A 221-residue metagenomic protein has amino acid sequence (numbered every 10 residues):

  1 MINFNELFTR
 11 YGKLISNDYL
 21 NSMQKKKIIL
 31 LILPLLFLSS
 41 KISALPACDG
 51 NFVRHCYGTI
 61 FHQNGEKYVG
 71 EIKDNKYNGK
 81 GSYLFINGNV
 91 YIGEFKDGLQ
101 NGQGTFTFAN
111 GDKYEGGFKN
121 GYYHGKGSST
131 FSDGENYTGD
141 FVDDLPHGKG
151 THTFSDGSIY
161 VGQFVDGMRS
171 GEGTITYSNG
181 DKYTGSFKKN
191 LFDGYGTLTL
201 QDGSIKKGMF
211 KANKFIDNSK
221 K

Functional and structural regions predicted by a protein language model:
L20-L30: Bacterial N-terminal signal peptides that target proteins for export
L31-S39: Bacterial N-terminal signal peptides
L38-K221: Glycine/tyrosine- and acidic-biased, solvent-exposed loop/turn segments at the edges of beta-strands
